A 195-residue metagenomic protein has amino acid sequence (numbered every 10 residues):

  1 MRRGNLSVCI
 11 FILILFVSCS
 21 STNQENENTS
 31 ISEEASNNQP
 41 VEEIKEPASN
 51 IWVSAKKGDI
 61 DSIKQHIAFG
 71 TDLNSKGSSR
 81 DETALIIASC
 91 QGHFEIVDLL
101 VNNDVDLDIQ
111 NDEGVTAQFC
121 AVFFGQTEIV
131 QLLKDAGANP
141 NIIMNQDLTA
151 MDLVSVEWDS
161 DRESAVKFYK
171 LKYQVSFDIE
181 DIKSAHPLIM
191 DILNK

Functional and structural regions predicted by a protein language model:
V17-S18: C-terminal motif of bacterial Sec signal peptides marking the signal peptidase cleavage site
S21-N50, A136, N145, S155-K195: Ankyrin-repeat-protein effector appendages
I44-V53, K76-A84, Q110-T116, I143-T149: Ankyrin-repeat boundary/"N-cap" motif
S62, E95-I96, E128-I129, R162 (+1 more regions): Conserved ankyrin/ankyrin-like repeat signature
L73-N74, L107, P140: Ankyrin-repeat inter-repeat connecting loop/turn
